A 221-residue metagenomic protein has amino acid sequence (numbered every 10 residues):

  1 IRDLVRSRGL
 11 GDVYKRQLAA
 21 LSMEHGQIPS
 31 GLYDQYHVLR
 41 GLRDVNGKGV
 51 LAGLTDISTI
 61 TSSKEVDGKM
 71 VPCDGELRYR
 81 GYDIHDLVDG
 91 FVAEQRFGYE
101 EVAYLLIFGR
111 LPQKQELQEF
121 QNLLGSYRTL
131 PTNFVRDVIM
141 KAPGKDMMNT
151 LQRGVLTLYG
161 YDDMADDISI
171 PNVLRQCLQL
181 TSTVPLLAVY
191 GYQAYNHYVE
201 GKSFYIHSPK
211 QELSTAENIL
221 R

Functional and structural regions predicted by a protein language model:
I1-Y14: Short, small-residue-biased leader/transition segments that mark boundaries at the very start of proteins
D12-R221: Hydrophobic alpha-helical bundle cores within soluble ligand-binding/oligomerization subdomains
